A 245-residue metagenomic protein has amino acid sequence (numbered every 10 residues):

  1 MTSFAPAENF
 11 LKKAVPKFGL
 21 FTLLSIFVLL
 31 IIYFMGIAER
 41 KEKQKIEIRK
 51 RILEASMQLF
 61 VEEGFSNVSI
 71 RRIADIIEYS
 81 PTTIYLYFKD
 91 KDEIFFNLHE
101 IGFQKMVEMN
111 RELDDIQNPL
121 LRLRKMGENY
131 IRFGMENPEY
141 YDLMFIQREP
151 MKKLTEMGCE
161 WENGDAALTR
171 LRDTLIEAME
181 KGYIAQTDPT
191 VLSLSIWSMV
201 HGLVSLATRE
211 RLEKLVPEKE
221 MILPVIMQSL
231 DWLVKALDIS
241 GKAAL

Functional and structural regions predicted by a protein language model:
T2-E47, G241-L245: N-terminal intrinsically disordered/low-complexity leader segments
K45, R49, I70, D92 (+9 more regions): Short, structured helix-loop boundary elements
R51, A55, L59-E93, N97: Helix-turn-helix
I52, S56-F60, G102, M106 (+1 more regions): Short hydrophobic clusters on alpha-helical segments that form packing/core surfaces in small helical domains
L98-K125, T155-A167, R172-E180: Amphipathic alpha-helical linker/stalk segments
R111-Y140, L192-I196, A243-A244: Hydrophobic alpha-helical connector segments
E136-D173, V191, P217-E220: Short secondary-structure transition hinges
K153, M157, E180-S229, G241-L245: Hydrophobic/aromatic-rich alpha-helical bundle segments in the mid-to-C-terminal region
